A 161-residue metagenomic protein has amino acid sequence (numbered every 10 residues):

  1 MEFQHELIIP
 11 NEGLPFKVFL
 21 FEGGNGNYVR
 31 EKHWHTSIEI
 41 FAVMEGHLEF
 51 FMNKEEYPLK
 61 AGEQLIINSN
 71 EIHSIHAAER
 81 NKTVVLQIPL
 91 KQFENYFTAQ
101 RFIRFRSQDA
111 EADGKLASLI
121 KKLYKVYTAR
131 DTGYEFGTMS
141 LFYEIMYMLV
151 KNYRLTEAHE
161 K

Functional and structural regions predicted by a protein language model:
M1-K60, R104: Generic protein-terminus/edge-of-domain signal
I8, V18, A78, N95-A99: Short, conserved acidic/polar surface loops in the N-terminal third of protein domains
L59-I72: Conserved metal-binding segment of the jelly-roll/cupin
S69-Q92: Ligand-binding loop in jelly-roll beta-barrel domains
I88-I103: Conserved segment of winged-helix/HTH DNA-binding domains
Q100-E160: Amphipathic alpha-helical segments enriched in hydrophobic/aromatic residues interleaved with Lys/Arg
